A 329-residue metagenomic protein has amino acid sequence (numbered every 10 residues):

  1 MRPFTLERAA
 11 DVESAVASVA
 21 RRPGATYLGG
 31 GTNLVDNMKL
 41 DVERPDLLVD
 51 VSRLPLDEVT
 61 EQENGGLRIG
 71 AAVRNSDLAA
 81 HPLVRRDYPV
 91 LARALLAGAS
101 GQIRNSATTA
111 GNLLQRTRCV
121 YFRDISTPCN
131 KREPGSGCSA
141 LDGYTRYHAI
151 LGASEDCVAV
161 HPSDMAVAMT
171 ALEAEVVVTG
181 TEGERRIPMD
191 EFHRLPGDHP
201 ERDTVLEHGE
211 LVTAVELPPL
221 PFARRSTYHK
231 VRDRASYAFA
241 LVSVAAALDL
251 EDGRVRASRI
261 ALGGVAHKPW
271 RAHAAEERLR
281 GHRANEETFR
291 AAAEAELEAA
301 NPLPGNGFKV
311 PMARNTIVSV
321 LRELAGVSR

Functional and structural regions predicted by a protein language model:
M1-R329: C-terminal structural segment of proteins
